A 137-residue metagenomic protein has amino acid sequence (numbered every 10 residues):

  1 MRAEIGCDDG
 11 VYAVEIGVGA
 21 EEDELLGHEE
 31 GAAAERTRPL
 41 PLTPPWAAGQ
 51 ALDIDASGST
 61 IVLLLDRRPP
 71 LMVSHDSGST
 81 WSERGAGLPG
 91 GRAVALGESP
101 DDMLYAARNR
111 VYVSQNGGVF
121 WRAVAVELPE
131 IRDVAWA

Functional and structural regions predicted by a protein language model:
M1-A137: Extracellular glycan-interacting surfaces
